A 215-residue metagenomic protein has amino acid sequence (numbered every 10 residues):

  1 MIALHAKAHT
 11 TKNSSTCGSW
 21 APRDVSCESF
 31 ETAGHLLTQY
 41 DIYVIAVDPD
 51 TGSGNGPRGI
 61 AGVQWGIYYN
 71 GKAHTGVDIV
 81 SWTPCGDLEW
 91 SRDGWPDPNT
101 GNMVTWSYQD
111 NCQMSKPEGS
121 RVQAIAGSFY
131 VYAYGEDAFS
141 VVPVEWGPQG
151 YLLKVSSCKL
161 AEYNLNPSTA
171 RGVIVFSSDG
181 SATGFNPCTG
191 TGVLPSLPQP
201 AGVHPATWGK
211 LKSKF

Functional and structural regions predicted by a protein language model:
M1, K7-S91: Low-complexity, serine/threonine/proline/glycine-rich extracellular segments that form mucin-like
M1-S26, S177, S181-F215: Boundary/junction segments of secreted and surface-exposed precursor proteins
H5-K7, V47, Y68-N70, V80-T83 (+4 more regions): A structural detector for beta-sheet-dominated domains
S19, S29, D87, M114 (+2 more regions): Disulfide-rich extracellular modules and peptides
D24-C27, G34-T38, D93-G94, S120-Q123 (+2 more regions): Extracellular/mature segments of secreted proteins
A33, L37-V44, D87-F139, V144: Structured beta-strand segments within beta-sheet-rich domains
F139-S178: Short, surface-exposed beta-strand/loop patches at domain edges that form aromatic-rich interfacial subsites
